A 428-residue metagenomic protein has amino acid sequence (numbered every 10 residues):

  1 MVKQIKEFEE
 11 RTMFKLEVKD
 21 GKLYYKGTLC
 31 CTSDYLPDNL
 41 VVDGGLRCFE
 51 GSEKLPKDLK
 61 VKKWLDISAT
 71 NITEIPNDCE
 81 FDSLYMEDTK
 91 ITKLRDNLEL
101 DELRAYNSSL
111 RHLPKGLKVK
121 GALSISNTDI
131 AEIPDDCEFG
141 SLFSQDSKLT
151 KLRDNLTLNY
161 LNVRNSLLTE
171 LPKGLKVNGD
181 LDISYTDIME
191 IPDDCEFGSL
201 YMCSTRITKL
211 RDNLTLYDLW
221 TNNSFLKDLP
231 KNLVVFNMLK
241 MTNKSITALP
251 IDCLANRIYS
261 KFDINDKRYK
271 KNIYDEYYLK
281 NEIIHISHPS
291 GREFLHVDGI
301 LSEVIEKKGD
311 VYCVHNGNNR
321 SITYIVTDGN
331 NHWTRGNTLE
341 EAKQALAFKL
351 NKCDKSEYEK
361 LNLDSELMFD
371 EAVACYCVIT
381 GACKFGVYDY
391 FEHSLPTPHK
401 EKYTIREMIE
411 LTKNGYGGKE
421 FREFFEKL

Functional and structural regions predicted by a protein language model:
M1-E50, K54, N272-P396, T404: N-terminal capping/linker segments that flank leucine-rich repeat
L29-C31, G45-S52, V61-N71, E80-K90 (+10 more regions): Concave beta-strand-loop units of leucine-rich repeat
L40, D58-L59, D78-C79, D96-L98 (+8 more regions): Hydrophobic anchor residues at the C-terminal helix/turn of individual leucine-rich repeat
Y201-C203, W220-N222, K240-K271, Y312-G329 (+2 more regions): Polyanion-binding and phosphate-handling cores
H393-G415: Amphipathic alpha-helical segments that form the core helices of the histone-fold
L411-L428: Long, highly charged low-complexity segments enriched in Glu/Asp and Lys/Arg with interspersed Ser/Thr
